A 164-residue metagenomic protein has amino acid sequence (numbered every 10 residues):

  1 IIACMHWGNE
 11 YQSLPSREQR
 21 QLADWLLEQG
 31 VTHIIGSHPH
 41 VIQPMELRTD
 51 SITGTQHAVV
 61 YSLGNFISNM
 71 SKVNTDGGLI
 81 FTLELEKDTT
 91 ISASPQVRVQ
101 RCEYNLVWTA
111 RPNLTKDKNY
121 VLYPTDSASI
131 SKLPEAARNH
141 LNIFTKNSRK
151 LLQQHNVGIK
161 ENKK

Functional and structural regions predicted by a protein language model:
I1, T49, T53-V59, L85 (+1 more regions): Beta-strand-turn-beta hairpins that frame and shape the catalytic cleft of phosphate-ester-processing enzymes
I1-L14: Short acidic, glycine-rich surface-loop motifs adjacent to enzyme active sites
C4, S37, N105: Conserved residues at the C-terminal ends of beta-strands
R17-L79: Conserved beta-sheet core of the metallophosphoesterase superfamily
N74-K164: A short C-terminal boundary segment appended to hydrolase-like catalytic domains
